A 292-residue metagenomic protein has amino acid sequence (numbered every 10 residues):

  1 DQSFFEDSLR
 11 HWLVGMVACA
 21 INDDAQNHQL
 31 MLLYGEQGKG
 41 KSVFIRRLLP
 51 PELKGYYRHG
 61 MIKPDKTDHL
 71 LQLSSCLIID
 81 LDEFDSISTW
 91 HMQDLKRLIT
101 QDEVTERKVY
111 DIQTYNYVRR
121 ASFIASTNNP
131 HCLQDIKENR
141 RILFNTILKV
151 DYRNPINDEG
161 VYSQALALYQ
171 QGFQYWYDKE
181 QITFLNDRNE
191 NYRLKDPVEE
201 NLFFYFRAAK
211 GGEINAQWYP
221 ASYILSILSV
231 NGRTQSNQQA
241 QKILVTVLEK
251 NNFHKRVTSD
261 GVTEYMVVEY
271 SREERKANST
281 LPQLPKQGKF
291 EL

Functional and structural regions predicted by a protein language model:
D1-S74: P-loop NTPase catalytic core of nucleic-acid-dependent motor ATPases
H69-S74, K108-S126: AAA+/SF3 P-loop NTPase mechanochemical coupling elements
S75-L77, R119-S122, K137-L143: Short glycine-/polar-rich loops that comprise or flank the Walker A/P-loop and associated switch/sensor motifs
C76-T100, L133-E138: Conserved AAA+/SF3 P-loop NTPase catalytic/coupling segment centered on the Walker-B
M92-Y115: Conserved catalytic/switch belt of AAA+ P-loop NTPases
L133-Y152: A short helix-turn-beta junction within AAA+ P-loop NTPase domains corresponding to the substrate/partner-engaging
N154-N189: Long, low-complexity, charged/polar intrinsically disordered regions in eukaryotic proteins
W176-L292: DNA transaction DNA-binding modules
